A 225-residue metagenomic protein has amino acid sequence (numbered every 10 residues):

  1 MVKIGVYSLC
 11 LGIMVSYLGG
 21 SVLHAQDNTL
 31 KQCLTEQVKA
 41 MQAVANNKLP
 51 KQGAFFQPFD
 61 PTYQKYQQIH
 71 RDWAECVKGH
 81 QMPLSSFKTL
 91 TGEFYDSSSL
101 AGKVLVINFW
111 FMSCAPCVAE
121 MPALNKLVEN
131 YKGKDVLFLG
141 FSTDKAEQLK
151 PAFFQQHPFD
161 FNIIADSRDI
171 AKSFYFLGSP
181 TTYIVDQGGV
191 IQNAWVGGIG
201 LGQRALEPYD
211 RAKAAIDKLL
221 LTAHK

Functional and structural regions predicted by a protein language model:
Y7-Y17: Bacterial N-terminal signal peptides
G12, V22-L23: Cleavable N-terminal signal peptides
A25-L84: N-proximal helix/coil linker or "cap" segments that precede and/or mark the start of modular domains
L34-Q37, I184-K225: Thiol-/selenol-based redox modules, centered on thioredoxin-like and closely related oxidoreductase domains
L84-L105, Y131: A short beta-strand-turn-helix
K103-L105, W110-S113, G178: Short pre-active-site segment immediately N-terminal to redox-active cysteine/selenocysteine motifs in thiol-based
F109-K126: Conserved redox-active cysteine motifs that mediate thiol-disulfide chemistry, especially di-cysteine Cys-X(1-2)-Cys
L139, P151-G188, N193-V196: Short, internal strand/loop/helix patches that form the active-site neighborhood or redox-interaction surface
